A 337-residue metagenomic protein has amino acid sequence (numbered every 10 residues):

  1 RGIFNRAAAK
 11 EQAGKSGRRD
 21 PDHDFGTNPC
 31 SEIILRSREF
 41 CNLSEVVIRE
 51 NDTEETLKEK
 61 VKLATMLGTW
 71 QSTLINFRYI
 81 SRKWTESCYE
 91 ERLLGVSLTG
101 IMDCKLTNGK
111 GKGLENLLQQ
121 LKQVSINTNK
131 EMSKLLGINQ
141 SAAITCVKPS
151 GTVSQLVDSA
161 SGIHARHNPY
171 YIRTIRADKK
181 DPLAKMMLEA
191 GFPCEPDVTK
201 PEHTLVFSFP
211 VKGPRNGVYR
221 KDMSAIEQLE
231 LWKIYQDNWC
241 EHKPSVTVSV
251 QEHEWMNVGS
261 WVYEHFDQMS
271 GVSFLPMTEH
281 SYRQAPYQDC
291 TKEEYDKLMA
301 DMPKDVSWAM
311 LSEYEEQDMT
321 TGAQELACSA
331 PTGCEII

Functional and structural regions predicted by a protein language model:
R1-H23, G95-V124: Conserved, charged catalytic cores of large soluble enzymes
G2, K130-S133, N139, M302 (+1 more regions): Phosphate/diphosphate-binding loops
N5, A13-I80, E90, P149 (+1 more regions): Catalytic alpha/beta core of large soluble enzyme barrels
I75-T85, G100, K105-P149: Internal maturation/activation junctions in enzymes
T85-C88, R92: Short, solvent-exposed segments of well-ordered alpha helices
T320-I337: Short acidic, low-complexity intrinsically disordered linear motifs used for protein-protein interactions
